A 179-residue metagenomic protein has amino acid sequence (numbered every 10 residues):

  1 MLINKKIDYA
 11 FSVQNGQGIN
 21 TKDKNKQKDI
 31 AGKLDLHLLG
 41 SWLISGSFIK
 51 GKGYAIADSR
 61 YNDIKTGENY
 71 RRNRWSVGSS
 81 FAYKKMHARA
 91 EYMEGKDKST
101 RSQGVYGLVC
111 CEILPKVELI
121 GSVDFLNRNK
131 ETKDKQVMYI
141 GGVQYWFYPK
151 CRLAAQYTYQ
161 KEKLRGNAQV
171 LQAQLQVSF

Functional and structural regions predicted by a protein language model:
M1-L43, S47: Aromatic- and glycine-enriched pocket-lining scaffold segments that form the walls of small-molecule binding clefts
K5-Y9, G40-S45, K85-A90, K116-I120 (+1 more regions): Repeated loop/turn-to-beta-strand initiation elements of outer-membrane beta-barrel proteins
V13-Q17, F48-Y54, Y83-K85, Y92-K96 (+3 more regions): Transmembrane beta-strands of outer-membrane beta-barrel pores
K26-I30, R71-W75, R101-V105, K135-Y139 (+1 more regions): Residues that define the transmembrane beta-barrel architecture of outer-membrane proteins
K33-D35, S76-S80, L108-C110, G142 (+2 more regions): Outer-membrane beta-barrel architecture
L36, Y145-W146, N167-F179: Outer-membrane beta-barrel "beta-signal"
I49, I56-K98: Oxyanion-binding "anion nests"
C110, K116-A154: Outer membrane beta-barrel transmembrane domains
